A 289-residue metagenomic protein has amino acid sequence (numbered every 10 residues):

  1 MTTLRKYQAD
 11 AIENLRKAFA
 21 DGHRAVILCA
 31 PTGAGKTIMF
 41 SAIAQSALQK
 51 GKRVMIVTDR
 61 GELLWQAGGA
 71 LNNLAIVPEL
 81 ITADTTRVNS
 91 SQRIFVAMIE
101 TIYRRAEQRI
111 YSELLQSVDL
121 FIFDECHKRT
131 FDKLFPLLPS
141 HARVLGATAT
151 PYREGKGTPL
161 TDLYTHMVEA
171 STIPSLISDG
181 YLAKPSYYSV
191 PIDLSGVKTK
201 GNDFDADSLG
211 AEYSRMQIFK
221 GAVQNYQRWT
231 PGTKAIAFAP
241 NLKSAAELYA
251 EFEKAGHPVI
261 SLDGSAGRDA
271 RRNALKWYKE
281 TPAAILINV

Functional and structural regions predicted by a protein language model:
M1-C29: Conserved pre-motif I regulatory segment
D21-A44, I236-F238, L262: Walker A/P-loop
D21-I27, K52, P231-K234, A283-A284: Pre-Walker A (Motif I) flank of P-loop NTPase domains
T37-A42, S46-N73, L242-K243: Conserved Walker A/P-loop ATP-binding site and its immediately adjacent core in helicase/helicase-like ATPase domains
W65, L80-S91, R109, A246-A250 (+1 more regions): Conserved helicase ATPase core of P-loop NTP-dependent helicases/translocases
T85-S117, K128, D132, P136: Conserved helix/coil segment N-terminal to the catalytic DExD/H
D119-L120, H127-Y187: Post-DEXD/H (motif II) to motif III coupling segment of the RecA-like Helicase ATP-binding lobe
H166-N241: Conserved interdomain linker/interface between the two RecA-like ATPase lobes of SF2 helicase motors
